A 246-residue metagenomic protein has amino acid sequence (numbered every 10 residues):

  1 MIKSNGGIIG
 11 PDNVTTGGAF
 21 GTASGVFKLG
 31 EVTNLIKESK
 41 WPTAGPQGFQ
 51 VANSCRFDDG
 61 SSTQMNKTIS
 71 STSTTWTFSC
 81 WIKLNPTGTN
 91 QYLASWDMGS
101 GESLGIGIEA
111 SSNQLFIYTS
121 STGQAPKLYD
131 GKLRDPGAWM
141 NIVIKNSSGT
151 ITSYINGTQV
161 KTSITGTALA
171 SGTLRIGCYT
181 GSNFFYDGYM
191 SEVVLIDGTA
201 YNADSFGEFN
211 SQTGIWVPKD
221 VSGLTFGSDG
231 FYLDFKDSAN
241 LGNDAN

Functional and structural regions predicted by a protein language model:
I2-N53, G60, T152, Q159-V160 (+1 more regions): Extended recognition patches within non-cytosolic domains
S39-G60, S79-G88, E102-T167: Extracellular glycan-interaction surfaces
D58, W81-K83, W96-D97, E109 (+4 more regions): Structured loops at beta-to-helix junctions and adjacent beta-edge loops in soluble globular domains
D59-W76, P126-R134, T180-G181, P218-G223: Short surface loop/edge beta-strand patches of beta-sandwich-type extracellular domains that form ligand-contact sites
S71-T72, E109, D135, A168-A170 (+2 more regions): Extracellular/periplasmic catalytic domains that process cell-envelope and extracellular macromolecules
F78-P86, I142-I144, I176, M190-L195 (+1 more regions): Short hydrophobic/aromatic patches on beta-strands that form ligand-binding or substrate-lining surfaces
T87-S95: Beta-strand acidic-aromatic groove motif in beta-rich domains, primarily in extracellular
A170-M190: Extracellular glycan-interaction patches encoded by glycine-rich segments
